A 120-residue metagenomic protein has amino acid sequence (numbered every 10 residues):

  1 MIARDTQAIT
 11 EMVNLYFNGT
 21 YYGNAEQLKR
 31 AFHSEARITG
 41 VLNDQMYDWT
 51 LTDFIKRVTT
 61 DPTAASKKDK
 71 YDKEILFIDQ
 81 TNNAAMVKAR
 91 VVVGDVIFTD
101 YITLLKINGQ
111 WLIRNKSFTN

Functional and structural regions predicted by a protein language model:
M1, A25-E26, R57, I75-F77 (+1 more regions): Short, flexible segments with low predicted structural confidence
M1-N18, Y22-E26, R30, S34: Short, low-complexity N-terminal intrinsically disordered segments enriched in polar/charged residues
A8, R37-L42, D48-I97: Surface-exposed, charged secondary-structure patches
S34, N83, G109-Q110: Beta-strand-connecting loop/turn residues
D44-Q45, N120: Short linear loop/turn motifs
I97-N120: Short beta-strand edge/turn micro-motifs at domain boundaries
